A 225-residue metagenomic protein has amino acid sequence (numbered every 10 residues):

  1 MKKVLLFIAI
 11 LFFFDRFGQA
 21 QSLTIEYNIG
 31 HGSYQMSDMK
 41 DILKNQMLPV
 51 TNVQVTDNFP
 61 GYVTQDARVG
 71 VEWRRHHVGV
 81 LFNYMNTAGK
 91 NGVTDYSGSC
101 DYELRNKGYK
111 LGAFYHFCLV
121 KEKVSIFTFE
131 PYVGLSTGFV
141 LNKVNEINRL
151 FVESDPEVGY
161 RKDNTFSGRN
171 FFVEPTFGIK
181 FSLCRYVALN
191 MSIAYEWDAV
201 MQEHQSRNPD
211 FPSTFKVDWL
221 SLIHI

Functional and structural regions predicted by a protein language model:
V4-F14: Sec-dependent N-terminal signal peptides
Q19-V78: Short glycine/proline- and aromatic-enriched beta-strand/turn motifs that initiate or cap beta-hairpins
L23, V63-A67, K107-A113, F171-F177 (+1 more regions): Hydrophobic, lipid-facing positions within transmembrane beta-strands of outer-membrane proteins
G30-M36, M85-G89, G138-V144, E196-Q202: Structural signature of outer-membrane beta-barrel domains
S37-D41, K90-T94, N145-R149, Q202-P209: Outer-membrane beta-barrel and related beta-rich outer-membrane complex signature in Gram-negative bacteria
K40, T87, V173, K180-I223: Predominantly the C-terminal beta-signal and adjacent terminal strand-loop region of outer-membrane beta-barrel
P49-T56, D95-N106, E157-T165, P209-V217: Extracellular loop and loop/strand-boundary signature of outer-membrane beta-barrel proteins
R68-E157, L183, S221-I223: Gram-negative (and chloroplast) outer-membrane scaffold detector with strong preference for beta-barrel transmembrane
